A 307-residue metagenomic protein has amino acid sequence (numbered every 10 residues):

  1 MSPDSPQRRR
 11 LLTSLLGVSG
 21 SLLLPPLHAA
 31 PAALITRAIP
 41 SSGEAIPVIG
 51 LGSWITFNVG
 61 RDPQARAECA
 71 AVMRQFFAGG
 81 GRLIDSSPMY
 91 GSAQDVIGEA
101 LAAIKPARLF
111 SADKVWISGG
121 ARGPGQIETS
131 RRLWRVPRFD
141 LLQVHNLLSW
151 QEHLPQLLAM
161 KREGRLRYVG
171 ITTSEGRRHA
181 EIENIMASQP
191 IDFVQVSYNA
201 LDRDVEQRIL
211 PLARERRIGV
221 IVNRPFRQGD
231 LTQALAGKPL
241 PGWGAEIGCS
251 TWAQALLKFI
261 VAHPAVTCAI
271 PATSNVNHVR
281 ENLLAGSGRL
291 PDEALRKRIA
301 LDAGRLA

Functional and structural regions predicted by a protein language model:
S2-R108: N-terminal binding-site loop/beta-alpha segment at the start of enzyme catalytic domains that lines or forms
V18-S19, I39, R208-A307: Structured C-terminal cap/extension of enzyme domains
T36, M73, Q94, G98 (+6 more regions): Generic structural signal for well-ordered alpha-helices, preferentially at hydrophobic/aromatic core positions
I39, L51, I84, I97 (+7 more regions): Conserved, mostly hydrophobic/aromatic
A45, F77-L83, K105, R135-R138 (+3 more regions): Short loop/turn motifs at secondary-structure junctions
I55, Y90, V115-I117, L148 (+4 more regions): Active-site-proximal loop/turn and secondary-structure-junction residues that shape catalytic pockets, frequently
P88-M89, I104-P124, N146: Structural motif corresponding to the early beta-alpha repeats
I117-D204, R208, E215-I221, A262: Glycine/proline-rich, positively charged, aromatic-decorated active-site loop/lid region on the catalytic face
